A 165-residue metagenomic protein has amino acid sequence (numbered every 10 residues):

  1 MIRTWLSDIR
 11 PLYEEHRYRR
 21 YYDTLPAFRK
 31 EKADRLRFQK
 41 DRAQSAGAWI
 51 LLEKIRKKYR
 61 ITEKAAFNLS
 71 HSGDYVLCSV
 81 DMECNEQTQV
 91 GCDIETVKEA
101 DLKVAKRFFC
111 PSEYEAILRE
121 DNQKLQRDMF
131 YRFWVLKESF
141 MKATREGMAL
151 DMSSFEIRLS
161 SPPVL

Functional and structural regions predicted by a protein language model:
M1-L165: Core catalytic alpha/beta fold that binds nucleotide/phospho-ligands
